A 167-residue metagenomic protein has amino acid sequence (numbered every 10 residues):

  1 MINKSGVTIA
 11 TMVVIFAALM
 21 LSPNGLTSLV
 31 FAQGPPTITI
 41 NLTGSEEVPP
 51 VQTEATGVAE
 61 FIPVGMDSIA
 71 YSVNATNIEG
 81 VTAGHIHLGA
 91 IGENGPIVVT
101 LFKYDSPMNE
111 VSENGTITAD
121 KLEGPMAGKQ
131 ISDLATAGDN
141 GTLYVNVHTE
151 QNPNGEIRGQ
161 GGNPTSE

Functional and structural regions predicted by a protein language model:
I2, A18-G84, L88-E167: Metal-centered catalytic cores of metalloenzymes
I2-A10: N-terminal Sec-pathway targeting helices
I9-L21: Gram-negative bacterial Sec-dependent N-terminal signal peptides
